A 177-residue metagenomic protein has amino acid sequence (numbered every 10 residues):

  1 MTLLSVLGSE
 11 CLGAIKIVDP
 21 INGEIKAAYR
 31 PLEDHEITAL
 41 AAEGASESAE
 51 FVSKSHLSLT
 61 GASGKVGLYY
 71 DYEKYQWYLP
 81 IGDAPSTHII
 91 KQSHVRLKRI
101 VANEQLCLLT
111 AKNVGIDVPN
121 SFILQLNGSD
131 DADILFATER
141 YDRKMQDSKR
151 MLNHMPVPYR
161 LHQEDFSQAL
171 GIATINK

Functional and structural regions predicted by a protein language model:
M1-K177: Phosphate/dinucleotide-binding and metal-coordinating scaffold of catalytic cores in nucleotide-dependent enzymes
